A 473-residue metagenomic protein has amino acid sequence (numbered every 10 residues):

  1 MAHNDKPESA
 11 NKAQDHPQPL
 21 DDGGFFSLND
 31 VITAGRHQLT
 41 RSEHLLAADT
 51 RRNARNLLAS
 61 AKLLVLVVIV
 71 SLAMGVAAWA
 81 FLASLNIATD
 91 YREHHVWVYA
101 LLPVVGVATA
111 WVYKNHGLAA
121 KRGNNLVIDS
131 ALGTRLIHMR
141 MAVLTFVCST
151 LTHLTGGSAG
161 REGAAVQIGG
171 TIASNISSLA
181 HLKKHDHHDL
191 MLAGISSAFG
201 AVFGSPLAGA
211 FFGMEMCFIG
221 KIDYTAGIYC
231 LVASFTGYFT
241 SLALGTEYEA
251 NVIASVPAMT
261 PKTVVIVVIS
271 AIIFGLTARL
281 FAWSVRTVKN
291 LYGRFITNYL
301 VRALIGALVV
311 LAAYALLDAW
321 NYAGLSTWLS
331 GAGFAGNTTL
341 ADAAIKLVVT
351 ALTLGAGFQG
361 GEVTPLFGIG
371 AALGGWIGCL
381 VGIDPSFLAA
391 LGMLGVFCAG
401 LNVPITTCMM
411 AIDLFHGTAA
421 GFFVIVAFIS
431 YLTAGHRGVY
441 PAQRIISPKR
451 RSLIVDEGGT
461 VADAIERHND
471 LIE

Functional and structural regions predicted by a protein language model:
A2-E473: Alpha-helical transmembrane segments and immediately membrane-proximal extracytoplasmic
